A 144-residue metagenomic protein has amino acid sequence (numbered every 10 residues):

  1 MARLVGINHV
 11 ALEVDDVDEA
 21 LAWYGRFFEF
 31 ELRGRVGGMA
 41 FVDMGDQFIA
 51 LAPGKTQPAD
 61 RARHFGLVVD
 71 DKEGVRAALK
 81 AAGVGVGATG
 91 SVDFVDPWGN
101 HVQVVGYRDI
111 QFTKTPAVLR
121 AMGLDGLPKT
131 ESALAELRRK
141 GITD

Functional and structural regions predicted by a protein language model:
M1-A2, A121: Short acidic N-proximal helix/loop "leader" segments that mark the beginning of a domain or an inter-domain linker
A2-V5, A11-I49: Core segments of cupin and vicinal oxygen chelate
I7-V14, D43, T56-A82, V86-N100: Vicinal oxygen chelate
E19, R26-F30, G54, L79-V84: Intrinsically disordered, low-complexity segments enriched in polar/charged residues with Gly/Pro, especially when
A20-A22, D70-A77, K129-T130: Short, positively charged
F30-R63, H101-D109: Conserved short beta-strand elements that form part of the metal-binding/catalytic scaffold of enzyme active sites
A50, E73-V75, F112: Residue-level signal for secondary-structure boundary sites
K80-D144: Vicinal oxygen chelate
